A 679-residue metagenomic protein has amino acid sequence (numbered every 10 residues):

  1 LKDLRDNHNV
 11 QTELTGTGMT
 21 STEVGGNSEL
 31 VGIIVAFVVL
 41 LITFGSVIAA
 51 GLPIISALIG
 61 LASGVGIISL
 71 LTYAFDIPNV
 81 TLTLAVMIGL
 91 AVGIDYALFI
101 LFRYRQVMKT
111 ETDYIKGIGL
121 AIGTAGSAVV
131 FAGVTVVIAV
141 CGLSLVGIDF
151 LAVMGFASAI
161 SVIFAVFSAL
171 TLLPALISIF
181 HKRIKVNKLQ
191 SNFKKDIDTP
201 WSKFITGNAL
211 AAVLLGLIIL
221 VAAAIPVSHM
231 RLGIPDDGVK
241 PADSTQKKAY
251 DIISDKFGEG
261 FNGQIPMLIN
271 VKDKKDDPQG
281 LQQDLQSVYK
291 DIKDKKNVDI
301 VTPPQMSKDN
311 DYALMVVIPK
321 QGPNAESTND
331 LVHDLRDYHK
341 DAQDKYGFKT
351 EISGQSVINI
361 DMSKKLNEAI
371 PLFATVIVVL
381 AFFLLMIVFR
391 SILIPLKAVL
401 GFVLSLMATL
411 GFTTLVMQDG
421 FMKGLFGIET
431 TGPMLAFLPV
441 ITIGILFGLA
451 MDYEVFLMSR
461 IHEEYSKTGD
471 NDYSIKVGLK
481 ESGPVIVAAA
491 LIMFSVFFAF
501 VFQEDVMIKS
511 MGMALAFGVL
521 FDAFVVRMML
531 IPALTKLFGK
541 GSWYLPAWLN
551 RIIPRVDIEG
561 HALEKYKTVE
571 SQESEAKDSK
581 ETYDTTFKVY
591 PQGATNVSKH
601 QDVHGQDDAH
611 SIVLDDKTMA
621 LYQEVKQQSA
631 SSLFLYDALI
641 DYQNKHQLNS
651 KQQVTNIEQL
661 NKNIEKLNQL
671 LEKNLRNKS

Functional and structural regions predicted by a protein language model:
L1-L14, H229-K423, P433, V455 (+1 more regions): Structured non-transmembrane domains adjacent to transmembrane bundles in polytopic membrane proteins
G25-S63, I67, L84-M87, G133-G142 (+5 more regions): Internal alpha-helical transmembrane segments of multipass membrane proteins, especially hydrophobic lipid-embedded
L30, I42, A49-I100, I394-L457: Hydrophobic transmembrane alpha-helices and their membrane-interface caps in long multi-pass transport proteins
V39, V130-L173, I177-S178, L384 (+2 more regions): Hydrophobic, glycine/alanine-rich multi-pass transmembrane helices and their short helix-loop junctions in large
Q106-G119, A169-T199, L537-K565, V569: Feature of multi-pass inner-membrane transport and sensor proteins that recognizes transmembrane helices together
V107-V134, Y465-V487: Helix-loop junctions and hydrophobic alpha-helical segments within the transmembrane domains of large membrane
S144-F150, L176, F180, I184-K185 (+5 more regions): Transmembrane helices with small-residue packing motifs
D608-S679: Extended alpha-helical segments
